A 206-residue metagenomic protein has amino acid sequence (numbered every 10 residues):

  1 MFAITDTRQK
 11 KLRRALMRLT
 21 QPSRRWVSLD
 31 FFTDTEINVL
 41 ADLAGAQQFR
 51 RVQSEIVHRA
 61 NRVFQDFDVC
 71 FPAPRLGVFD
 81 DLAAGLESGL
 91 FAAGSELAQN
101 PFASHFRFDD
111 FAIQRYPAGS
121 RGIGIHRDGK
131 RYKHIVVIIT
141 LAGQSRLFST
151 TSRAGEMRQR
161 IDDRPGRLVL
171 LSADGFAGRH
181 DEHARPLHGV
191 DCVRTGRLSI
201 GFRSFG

Functional and structural regions predicted by a protein language model:
F2, D42, A142-S145, A177 (+1 more regions): Peripheral, non-catalytic segments flanking oxidoreductase cores
A3-N100: Non-heme Fe(II)/2-oxoglutarate
M17, R127-D128, V137, Q159-R160 (+1 more regions): Beta-strand elements of modular eukaryotic interaction domains
P22, H105-R107, R194: A short, polar/charged loop/turn motif at coil->beta-strand junctions and beta-hairpin connectors
R25, D110, R197-S199: A residue-level signal for beta-strand positions that form part of recognition/binding surfaces within mature
N61-R146: Conserved double-stranded beta-helix
F148-G206: Catalytic core of Fe(II)/2-oxoglutarate
